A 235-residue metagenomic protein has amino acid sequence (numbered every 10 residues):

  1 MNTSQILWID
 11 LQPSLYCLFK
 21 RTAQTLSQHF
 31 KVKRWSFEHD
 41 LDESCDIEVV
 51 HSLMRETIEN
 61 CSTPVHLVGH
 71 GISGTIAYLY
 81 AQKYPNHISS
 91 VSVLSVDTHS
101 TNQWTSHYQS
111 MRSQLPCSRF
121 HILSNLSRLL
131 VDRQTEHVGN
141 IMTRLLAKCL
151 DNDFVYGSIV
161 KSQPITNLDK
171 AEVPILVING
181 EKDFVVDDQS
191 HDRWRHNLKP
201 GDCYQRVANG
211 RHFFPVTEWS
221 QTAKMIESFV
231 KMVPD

Functional and structural regions predicted by a protein language model:
M1-D42: Conserved HGGG/HGGXW glycine-rich cap/lid loop of the alpha/beta-hydrolase fold
K33, E48-V65: Conserved acidic catalytic loop of the alpha/beta-hydrolase fold
V68-A77: Gly/Ala-rich beta-loop-alpha elbow adjacent to hydrolase catalytic centers
Q82-S118, S158-P164: Flexible "cap/lid" loop of the alpha/beta hydrolase fold
N102-W104, S118-D169: Conserved alpha/beta-hydrolase catalytic His-Asp/Glu region
A171, V177-N179, D183: Short beta-strand/loop motif that positions the catalytic acidic residue of the alpha/beta-hydrolase fold
F184-S190: Conserved alpha/beta-hydrolase "acid-adjacent" motif
Y204-A223: Catalytic histidine-centered segment of alpha/beta-hydrolase-like enzymes
